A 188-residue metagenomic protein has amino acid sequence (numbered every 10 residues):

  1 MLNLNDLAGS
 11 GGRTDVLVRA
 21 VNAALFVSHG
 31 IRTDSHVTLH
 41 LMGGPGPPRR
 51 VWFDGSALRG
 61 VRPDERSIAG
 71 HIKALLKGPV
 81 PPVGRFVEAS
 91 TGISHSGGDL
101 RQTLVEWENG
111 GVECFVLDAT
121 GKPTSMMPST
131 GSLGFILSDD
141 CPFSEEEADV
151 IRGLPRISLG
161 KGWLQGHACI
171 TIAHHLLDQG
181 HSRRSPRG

Functional and structural regions predicted by a protein language model:
M1, G134-I136: Short, hydrophobic/glycine-enriched beta-strand segments
M1-V116: RNA substrate-binding interface of SAM-dependent RNA methyltransferases
L4, W52, S129-T130, T171: Surface-exposed beta-strand edges and their flanking turn/coil or helix-capping segments
M42-G44, T120, G180: Short, flexible beta-strand-to-coil junctions
S56-A57, G131-L133, L154-R156: Active-site regions of enzymes building and remodeling cell-envelope glycoconjugates
G92-L133, P142-V150: Active-site cofactor/cluster-binding pocket
L117-D118, I136-D139, S158-G160: Thr-Gly-centered strand-to-loop micro-motif
P142-G188: Structured adenosyl-cofactor binding patch, chiefly the S-adenosyl-L-methionine
